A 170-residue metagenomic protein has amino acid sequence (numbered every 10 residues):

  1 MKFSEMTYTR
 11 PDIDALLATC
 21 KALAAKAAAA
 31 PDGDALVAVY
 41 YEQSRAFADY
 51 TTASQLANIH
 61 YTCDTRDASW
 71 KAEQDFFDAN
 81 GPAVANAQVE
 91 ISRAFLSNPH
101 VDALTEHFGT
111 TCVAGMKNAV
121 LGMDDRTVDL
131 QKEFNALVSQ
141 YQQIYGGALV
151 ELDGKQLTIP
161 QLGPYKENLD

Functional and structural regions predicted by a protein language model:
M1-D170: A well-structured
